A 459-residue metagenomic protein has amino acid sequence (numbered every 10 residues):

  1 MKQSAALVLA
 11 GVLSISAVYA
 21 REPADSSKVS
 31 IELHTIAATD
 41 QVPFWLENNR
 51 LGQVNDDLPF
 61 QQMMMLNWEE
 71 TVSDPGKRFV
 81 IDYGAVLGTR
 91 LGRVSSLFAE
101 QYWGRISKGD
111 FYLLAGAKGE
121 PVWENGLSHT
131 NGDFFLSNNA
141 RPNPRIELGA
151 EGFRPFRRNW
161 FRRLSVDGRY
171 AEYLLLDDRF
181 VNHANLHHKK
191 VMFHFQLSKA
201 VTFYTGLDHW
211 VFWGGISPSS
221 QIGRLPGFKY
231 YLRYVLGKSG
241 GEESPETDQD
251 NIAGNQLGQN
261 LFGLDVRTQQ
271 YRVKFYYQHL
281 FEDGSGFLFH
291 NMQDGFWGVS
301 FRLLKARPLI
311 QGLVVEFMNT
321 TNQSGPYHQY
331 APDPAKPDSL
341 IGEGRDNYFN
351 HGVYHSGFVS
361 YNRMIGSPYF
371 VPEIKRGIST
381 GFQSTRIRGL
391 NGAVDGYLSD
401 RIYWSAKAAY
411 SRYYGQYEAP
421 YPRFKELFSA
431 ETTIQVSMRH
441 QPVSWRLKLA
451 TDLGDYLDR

Functional and structural regions predicted by a protein language model:
M1-S26: Bacterial Sec-dependent N-terminal signal peptides
R21-K28, E70-D82, V94, S107-D110 (+6 more regions): Short loop/turn motifs that connect adjacent beta-strands in outer-membrane beta-barrel proteins
R21-M64, D74-A85, V166-G168, L447: Transmembrane beta-strand segments of Gram-negative outer membrane beta-barrel proteins
L33-Q41, E70-V72, L87-L91, K108-D110 (+11 more regions): Transmembrane beta-strands of outer-membrane beta-barrel pores
D56-F60, R93-S96, N138-P142, H183-N185 (+4 more regions): Short sequence motifs at beta-strands and strand-loop junctions characteristic of Gram-negative outer-membrane
M64-V72, A99-A117, P144-E151, K189-Q196 (+5 more regions): Feature captures outer-membrane beta-barrel proteins of Gram-negative bacteria and organelles
V80-D177, F195-W213: Outer membrane beta-barrel
D248-R459: Outer-membrane beta-barrel pore domains
